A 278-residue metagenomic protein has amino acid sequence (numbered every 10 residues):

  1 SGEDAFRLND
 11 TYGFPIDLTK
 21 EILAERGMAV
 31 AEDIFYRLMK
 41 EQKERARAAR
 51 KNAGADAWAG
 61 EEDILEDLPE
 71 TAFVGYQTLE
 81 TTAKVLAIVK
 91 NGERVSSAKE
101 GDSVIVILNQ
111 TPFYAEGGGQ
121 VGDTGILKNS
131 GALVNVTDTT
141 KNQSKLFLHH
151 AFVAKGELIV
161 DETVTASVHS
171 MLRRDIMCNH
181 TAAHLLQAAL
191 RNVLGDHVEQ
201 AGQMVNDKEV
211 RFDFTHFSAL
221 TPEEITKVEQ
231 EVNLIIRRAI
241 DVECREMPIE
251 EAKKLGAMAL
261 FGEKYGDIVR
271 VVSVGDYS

Functional and structural regions predicted by a protein language model:
S1-S278: A glycine- and charged-residue-rich anion-binding loop/surface
